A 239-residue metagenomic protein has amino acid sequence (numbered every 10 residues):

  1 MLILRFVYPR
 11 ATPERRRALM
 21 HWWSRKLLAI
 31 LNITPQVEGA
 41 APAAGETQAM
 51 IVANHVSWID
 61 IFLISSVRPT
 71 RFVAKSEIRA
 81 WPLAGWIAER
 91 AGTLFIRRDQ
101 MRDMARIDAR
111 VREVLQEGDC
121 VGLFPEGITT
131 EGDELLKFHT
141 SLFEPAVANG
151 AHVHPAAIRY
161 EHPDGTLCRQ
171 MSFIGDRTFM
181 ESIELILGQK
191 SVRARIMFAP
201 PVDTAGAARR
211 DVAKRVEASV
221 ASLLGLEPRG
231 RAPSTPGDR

Functional and structural regions predicted by a protein language model:
M1-R17, H21-W22, L28-L31, A44-M101: Catalytic core of membrane glycerolipid acyltransferases/transacylases, capturing the structured, soluble-facing
R25, I30, T34-A40, I59-I61 (+5 more regions): Soluble, non-transmembrane catalytic domains of enzymes that act on hydrophobic metabolites at membranes
V37, I51, F72, I196-F198: Generic preference for hydrophobic
Q48-M50, T93, C120-F124, H152 (+1 more regions): Residue-level preference for the first positions of well-ordered beta-strands
L83-W86, G132-R215, L226-T235: A cross-family acyltransferase "interaction/gating" segment
L94-L115, C120, A218: A membrane-cytosol interface segment of integral membrane proteins
V114-F143: Catalytic-site beta-strand/loop segments enriched in glycine and acidic/polar residues
